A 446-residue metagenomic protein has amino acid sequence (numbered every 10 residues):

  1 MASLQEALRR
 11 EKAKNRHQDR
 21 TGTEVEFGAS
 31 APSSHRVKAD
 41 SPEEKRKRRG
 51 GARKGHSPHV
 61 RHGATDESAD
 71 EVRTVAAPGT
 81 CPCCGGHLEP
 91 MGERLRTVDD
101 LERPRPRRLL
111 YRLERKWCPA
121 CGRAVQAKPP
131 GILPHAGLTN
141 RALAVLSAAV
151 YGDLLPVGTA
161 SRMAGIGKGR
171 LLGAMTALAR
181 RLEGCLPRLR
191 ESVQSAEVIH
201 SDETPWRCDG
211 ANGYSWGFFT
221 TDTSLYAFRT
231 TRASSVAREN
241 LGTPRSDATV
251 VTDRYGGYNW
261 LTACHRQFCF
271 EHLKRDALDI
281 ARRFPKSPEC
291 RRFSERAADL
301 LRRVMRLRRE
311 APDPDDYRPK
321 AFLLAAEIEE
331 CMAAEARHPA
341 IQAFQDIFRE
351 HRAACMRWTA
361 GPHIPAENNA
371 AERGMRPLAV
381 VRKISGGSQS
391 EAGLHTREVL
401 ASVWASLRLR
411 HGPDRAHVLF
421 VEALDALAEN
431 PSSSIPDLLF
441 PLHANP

Functional and structural regions predicted by a protein language model:
M1-P134, S201: Short, flexible loop/hinge motifs at secondary-structure junctions
A2, R9, V60-R61, L113-W117 (+1 more regions): Catalytic center-proximal scaffold of phosphoryl-transfer enzymes
